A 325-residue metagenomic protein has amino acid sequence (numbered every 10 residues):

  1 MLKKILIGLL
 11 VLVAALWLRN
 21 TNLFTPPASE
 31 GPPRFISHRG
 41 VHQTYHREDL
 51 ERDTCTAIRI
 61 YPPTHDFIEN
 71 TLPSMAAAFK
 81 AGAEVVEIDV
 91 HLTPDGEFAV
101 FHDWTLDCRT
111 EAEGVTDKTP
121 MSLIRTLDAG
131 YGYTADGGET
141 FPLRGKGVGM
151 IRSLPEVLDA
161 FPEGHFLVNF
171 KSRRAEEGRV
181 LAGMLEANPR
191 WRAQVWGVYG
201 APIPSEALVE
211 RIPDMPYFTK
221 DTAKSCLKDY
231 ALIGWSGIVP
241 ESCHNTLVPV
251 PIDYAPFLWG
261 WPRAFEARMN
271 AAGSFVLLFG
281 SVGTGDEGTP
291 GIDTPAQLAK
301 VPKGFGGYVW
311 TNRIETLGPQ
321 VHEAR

Functional and structural regions predicted by a protein language model:
L2-R325: Phosphate-group recognition and catalysis centered on beta-loop-alpha active-site segments
